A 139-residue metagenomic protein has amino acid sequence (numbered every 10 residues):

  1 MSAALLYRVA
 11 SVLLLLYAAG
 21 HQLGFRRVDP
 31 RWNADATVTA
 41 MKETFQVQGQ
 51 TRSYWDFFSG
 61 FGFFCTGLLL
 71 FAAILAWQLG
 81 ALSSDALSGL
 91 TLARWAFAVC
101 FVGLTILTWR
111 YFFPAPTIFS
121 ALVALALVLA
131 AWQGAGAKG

Functional and structural regions predicted by a protein language model:
M1-L5, G49-D56, D85-S88, Y111: Juxtamembrane loop-transmembrane helix junctions in multi-pass integral membrane proteins, especially the extracellular
S2, F71-L90: Juxtamembrane helix-break-helix junctions at the cytosolic face of small multi-pass alpha-helical membrane proteins
Y7-R31: N-terminal signal-anchor transmembrane alpha helix
S11-A18, T66, R94-F101, S120 (+1 more regions): Residues within membrane-spanning alpha-helices of integral membrane proteins, especially the hydrophobic core/packing
V28, A34-L79, A98-V99: Core segments of alpha-helical transmembrane spans in multipass integral membrane proteins
S84-A86, L92-W95, V102-F119: Membrane-helix boundary connector in multi-pass membrane proteins
I106-G139: Alpha-helical transmembrane segments of multi-pass integral membrane proteins, characterized by long hydrophobic
